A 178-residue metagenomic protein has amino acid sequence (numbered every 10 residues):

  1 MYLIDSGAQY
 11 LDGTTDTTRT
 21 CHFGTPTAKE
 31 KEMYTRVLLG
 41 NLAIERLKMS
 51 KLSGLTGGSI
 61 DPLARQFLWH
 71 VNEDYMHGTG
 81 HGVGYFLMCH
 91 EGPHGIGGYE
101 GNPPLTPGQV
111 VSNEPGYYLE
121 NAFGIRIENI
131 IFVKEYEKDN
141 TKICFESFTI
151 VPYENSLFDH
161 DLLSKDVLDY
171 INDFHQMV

Functional and structural regions predicted by a protein language model:
M1-V178: Active-site neighborhoods and metal-handling regions in enzymes and metal-associated proteins
